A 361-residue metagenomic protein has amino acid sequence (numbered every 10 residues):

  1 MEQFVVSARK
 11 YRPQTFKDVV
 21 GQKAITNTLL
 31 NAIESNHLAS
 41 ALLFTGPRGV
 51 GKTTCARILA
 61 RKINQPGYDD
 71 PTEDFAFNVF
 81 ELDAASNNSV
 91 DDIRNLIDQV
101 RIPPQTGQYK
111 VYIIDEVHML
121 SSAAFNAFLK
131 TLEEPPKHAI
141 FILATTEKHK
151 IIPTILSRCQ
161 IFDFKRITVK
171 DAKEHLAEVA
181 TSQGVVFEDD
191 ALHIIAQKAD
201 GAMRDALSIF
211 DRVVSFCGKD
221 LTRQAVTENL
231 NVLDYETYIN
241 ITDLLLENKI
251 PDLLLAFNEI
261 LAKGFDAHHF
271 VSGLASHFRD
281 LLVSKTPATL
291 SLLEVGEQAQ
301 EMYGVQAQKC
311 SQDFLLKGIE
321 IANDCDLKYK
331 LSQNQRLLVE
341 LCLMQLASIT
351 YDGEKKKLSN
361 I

Functional and structural regions predicted by a protein language model:
M1-I161, D171, V179: P-loop/Walker A NTP-binding region and its immediately flanking N-terminal helices in P-loop NTPase folds
V50, A56-K62, D92-D98, Q108 (+2 more regions): Extended, largely alpha-helical regulatory/partner-binding modules appended to the mid-to-C-terminal parts
